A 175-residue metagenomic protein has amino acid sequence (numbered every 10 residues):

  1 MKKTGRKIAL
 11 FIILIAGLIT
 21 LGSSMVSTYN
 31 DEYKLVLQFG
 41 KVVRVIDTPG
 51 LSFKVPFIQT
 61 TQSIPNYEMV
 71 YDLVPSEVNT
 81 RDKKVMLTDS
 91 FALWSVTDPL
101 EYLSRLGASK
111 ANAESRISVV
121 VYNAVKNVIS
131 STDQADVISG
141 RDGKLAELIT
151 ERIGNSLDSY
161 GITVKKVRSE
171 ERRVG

Functional and structural regions predicted by a protein language model:
K2-M25: Single-pass alpha-helical transmembrane signal-anchor segments
G22-I129: Hydrophobic membrane-anchoring helix/hairpin
T80-D82, T88, W94, A113-R173: Amphipathic, coiled-coil-like alpha-helical scaffolding segments used for oligomerization/assembly
